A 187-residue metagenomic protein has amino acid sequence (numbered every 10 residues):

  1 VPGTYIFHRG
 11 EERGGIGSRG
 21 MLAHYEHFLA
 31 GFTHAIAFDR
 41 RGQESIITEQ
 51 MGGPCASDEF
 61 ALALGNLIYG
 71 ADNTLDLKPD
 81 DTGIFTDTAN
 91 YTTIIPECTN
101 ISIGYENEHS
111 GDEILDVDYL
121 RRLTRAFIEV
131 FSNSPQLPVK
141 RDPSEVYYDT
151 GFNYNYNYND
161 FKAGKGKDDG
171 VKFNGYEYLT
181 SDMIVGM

Functional and structural regions predicted by a protein language model:
V1-E59, D80, T88: Acidic/histidine-rich catalytic neighborhood of metal-dependent amide-processing enzymes
H34, I46-D169, N174, Y178-D182: Active-site-adjacent substrate-binding region of metalloamidase/peptidase-like peptide-processing proteins
I184-G186: Short, intrinsically disordered, charge-balanced linker/junction segments flanking boundaries in proteins
